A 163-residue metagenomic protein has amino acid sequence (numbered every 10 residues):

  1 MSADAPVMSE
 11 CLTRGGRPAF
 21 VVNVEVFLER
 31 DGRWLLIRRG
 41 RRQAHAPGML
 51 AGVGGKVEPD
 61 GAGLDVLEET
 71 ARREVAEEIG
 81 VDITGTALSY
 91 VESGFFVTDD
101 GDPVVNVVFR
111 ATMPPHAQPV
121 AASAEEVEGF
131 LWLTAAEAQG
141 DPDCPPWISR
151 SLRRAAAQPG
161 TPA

Functional and structural regions predicted by a protein language model:
M1-F27: Acidic, metal-coordinating catalytic segment for phosphate/diphosphate chemistry, firing primarily on the Nudix
A19-V21, E29, P47, G52 (+1 more regions): Short connector loops at helix/strand junctions that flank enzyme active sites, especially segments positioning acidic
E25, R33, G129: Conserved beta-strand and immediately adjacent loop positions that scaffold enzyme active sites
G32, E92-P119, S151-A155: Active-site-adjacent beta-strand/loop module that shapes the phosphate/pyrophosphate-binding cleft
R33-E77: Conserved Nudix-box catalytic region and its N-terminal flanking loop in Nudix hydrolases and closely related
P47, D102, V108, A121-A163: Nudix hydrolase/Nudix homology domain
D82-E92: A short coil-to-beta-strand element that immediately follows conserved catalytic motifs
